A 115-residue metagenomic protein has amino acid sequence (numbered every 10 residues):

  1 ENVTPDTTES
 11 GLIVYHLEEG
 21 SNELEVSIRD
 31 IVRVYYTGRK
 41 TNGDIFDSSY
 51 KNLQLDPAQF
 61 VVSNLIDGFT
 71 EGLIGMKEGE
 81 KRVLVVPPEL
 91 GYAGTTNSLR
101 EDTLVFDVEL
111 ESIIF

Functional and structural regions predicted by a protein language model:
E1-F115: Cross-family detector of peptidyl-prolyl cis-trans isomerase
